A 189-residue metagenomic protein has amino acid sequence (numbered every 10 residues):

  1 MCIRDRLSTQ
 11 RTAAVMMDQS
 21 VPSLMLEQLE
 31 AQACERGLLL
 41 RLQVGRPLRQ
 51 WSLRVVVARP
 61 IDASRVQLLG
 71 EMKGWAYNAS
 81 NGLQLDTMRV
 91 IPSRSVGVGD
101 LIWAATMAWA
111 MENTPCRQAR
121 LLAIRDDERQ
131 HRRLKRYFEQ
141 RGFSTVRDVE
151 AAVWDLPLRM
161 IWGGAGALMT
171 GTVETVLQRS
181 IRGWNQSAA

Functional and structural regions predicted by a protein language model:
M1: Sequence context surrounding c-type heme c attachment/ligation sites in exported
R4-V96, L101-A119, H131, K135-S144 (+2 more regions): Non-catalytic substrate-recognition and accessory regions of acyl/acetyltransferase enzymes
D126-E128: Short consensus segments that form the blades of beta-propeller domains, in both extracellular/periplasmic
A151: Residue-level "edge-of-site" marker
